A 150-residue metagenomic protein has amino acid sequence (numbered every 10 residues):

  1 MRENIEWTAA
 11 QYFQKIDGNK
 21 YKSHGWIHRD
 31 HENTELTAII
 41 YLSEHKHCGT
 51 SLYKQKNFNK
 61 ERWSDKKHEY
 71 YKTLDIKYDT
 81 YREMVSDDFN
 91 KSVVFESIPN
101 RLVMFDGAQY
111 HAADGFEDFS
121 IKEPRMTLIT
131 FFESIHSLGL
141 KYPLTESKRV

Functional and structural regions predicted by a protein language model:
M1-R2, F132: Hydrophobic, Leu/Ile/Phe/Ala-enriched alpha-helical segments that form helix-helix packing faces
R2-Q14: A short coil-to-beta-strand element that immediately follows conserved catalytic motifs
N19-V150: Catalytic core of non-heme Fe(II) oxygenases with the double-stranded beta-helix
